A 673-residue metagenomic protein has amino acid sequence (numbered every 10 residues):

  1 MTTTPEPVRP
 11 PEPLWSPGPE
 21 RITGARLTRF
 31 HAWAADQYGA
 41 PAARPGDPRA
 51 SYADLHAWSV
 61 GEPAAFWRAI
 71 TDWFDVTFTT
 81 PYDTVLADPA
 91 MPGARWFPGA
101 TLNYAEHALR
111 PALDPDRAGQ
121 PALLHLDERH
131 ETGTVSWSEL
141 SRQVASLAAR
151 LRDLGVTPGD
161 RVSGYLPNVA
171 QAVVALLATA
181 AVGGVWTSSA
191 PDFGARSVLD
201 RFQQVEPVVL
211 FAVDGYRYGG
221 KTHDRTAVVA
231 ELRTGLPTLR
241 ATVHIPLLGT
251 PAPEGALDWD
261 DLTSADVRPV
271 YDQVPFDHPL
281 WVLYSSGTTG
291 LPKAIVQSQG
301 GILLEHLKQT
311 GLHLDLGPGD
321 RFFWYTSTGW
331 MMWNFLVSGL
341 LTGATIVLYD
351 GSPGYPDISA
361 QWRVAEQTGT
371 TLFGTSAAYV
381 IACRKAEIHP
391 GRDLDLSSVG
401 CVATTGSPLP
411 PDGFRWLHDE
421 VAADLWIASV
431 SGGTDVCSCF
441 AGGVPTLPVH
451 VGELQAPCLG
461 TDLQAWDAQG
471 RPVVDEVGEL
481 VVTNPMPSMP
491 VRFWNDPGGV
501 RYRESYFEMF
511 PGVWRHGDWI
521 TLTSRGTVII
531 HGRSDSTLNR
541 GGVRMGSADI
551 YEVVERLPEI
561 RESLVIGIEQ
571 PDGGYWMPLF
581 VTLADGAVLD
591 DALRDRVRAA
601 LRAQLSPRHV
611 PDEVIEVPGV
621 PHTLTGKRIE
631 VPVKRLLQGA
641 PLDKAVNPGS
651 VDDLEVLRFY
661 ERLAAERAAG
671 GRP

Functional and structural regions predicted by a protein language model:
D54-W58, A105-E106, G119, L123-L177 (+5 more regions): Conserved AMP-binding/adenylate-forming core of the ANL superfamily
G119-P121, V243-H244, G255-Y284, L291 (+2 more regions): Conserved pre-ATP/AMP-binding loop-to-beta segment of ANL
G164, S189-D214, V229, E366 (+9 more regions): AMP-binding/adenylate-forming catalytic core of the ANL superfamily
P167, V209-V228, G249, D350-G354 (+3 more regions): Adenylate-forming
L177, A181-D260, T368, S376-A377: Structural core segment of the AMP-binding/adenylate-forming
H244, A603-R628, P641-G670: AMP-binding/adenylate-forming catalytic domain of the ANL superfamily
L303-R321, M331-T371, A386-E387: Conserved AMP-binding/adenylation subdomain of ANL enzymes
L312, G400-T527, R533-T537, I550: Conserved AMP-binding/adenylate-forming
